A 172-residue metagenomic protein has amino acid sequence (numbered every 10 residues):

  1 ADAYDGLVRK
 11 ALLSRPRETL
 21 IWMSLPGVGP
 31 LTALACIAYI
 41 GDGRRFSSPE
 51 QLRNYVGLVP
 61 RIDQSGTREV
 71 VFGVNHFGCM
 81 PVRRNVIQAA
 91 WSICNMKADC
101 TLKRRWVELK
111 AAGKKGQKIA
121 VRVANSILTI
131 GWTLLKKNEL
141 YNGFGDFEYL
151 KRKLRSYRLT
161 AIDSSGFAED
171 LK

Functional and structural regions predicted by a protein language model:
A1-K172: A detector of single, family-specific signature residues that are central to catalytic or substrate-handling motifs
